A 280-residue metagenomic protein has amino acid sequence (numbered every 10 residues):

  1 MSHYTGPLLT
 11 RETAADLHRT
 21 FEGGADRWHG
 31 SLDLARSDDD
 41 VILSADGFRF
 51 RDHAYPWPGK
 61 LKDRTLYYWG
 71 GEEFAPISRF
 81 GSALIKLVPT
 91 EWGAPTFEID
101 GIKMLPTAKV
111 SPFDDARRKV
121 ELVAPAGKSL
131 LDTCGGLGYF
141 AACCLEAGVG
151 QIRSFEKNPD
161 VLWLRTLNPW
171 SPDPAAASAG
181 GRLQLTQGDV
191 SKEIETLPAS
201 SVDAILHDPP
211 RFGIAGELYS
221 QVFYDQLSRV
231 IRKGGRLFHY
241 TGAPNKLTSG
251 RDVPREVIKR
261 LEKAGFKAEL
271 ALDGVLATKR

Functional and structural regions predicted by a protein language model:
M1-T90: N-terminal auxiliary segments of SAM/dcSAM-dependent transferases
V110-K128: Conserved alpha-helix/loop element of class I SAM-dependent methyltransferases that forms part of the SAM/SAH-binding
A126-L137: Conserved class I S-adenosyl-L-methionine
L137-V149: Conserved SAM-binding loop of SAM-dependent methyltransferases across substrates and taxa, primarily the Class I
F155-A199: S-adenosyl-L-methionine
Y219-K233: A short glycine-rich, Lys/Arg-flanked "PGG" loop and its adjoining helix->strand segment in the class I
G234-G242: Conserved beta-strand signature within the Rossmann-like core of class I S-adenosyl-L-methionine
A243-R280: Class I S-adenosyl-L-methionine
